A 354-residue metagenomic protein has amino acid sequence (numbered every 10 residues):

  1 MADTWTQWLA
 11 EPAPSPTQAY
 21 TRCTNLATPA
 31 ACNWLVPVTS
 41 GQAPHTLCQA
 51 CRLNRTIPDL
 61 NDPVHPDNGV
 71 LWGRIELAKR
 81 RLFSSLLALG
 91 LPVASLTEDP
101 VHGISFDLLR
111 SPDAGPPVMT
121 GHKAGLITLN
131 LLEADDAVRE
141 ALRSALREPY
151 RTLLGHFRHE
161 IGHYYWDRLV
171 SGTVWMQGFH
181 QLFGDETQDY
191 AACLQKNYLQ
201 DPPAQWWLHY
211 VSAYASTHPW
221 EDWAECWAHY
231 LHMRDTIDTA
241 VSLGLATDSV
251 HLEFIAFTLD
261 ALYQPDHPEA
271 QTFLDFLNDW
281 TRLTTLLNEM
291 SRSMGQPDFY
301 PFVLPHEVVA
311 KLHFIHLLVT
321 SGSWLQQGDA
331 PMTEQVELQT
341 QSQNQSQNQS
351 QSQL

Functional and structural regions predicted by a protein language model:
M1-H65: Cys/His-rich short segments
Y20, T24, P66-D136: Auxiliary, metal-adjacent structural segments of Zn-dependent hydrolase domains
L129-E140, A192-W206, A261: Active-site-adjacent bridging/hinge elements
A137-F157: Short pre-active-site segment immediately N-terminal to the catalytic Zn-binding motif
R151-S171, A224: Active-site recognition of the HExxH zinc-binding catalytic motif
D167-E221, W227-T236: Post-HExxH zinc-binding segment in Zn-dependent metallohydrolases
S216-E337, L354: Pan-zinc metallopeptidase signature
Q335-Q353: Compositionally biased, intrinsically disordered low-complexity segments enriched for polar/charged residues
